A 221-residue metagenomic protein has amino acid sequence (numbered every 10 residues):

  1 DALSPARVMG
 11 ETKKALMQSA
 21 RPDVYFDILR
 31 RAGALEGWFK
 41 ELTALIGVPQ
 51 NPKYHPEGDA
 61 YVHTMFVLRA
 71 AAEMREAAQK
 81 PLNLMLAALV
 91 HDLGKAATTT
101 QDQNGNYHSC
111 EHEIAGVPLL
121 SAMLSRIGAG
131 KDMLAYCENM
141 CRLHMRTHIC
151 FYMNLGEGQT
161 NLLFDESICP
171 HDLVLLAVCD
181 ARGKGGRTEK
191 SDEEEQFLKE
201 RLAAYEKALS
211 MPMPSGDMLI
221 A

Functional and structural regions predicted by a protein language model:
D1-P5, K53, E111-A115, R142-H148 (+1 more regions): Short, mixed-charge aromatic SLiMs
D1-P81, M85, L93-E111, A115-A129 (+2 more regions): Glycine- and charge-enriched loop/helix tracts that form the active or gating conduit in phosphate/cation-handling
A2-S4, A20-V24, G37, Q79 (+5 more regions): Residue-level signal for secondary-structure boundary elements
E11, A15, I28, A70 (+5 more regions): Residues that form generic nucleotide/phosphate-binding pockets
R31-A32, T43-V48, L89-V90, Y136-H144 (+3 more regions): A glycine-rich phosphate-binding loop feature that marks nucleotide/adenosyl-phosphate handling sites
V48-D59, A129-E189: Histidine/acidic-rich helix-loop-helix segments that form or flank divalent-metal centers in metalloenzyme catalytic
A87-H91, I114, P118, A122 (+5 more regions): Feature representing long, continuous alpha-helical segments
S121-R126, G183-A221: Charged substrate- and nucleic-acid-binding regions of tRNA-handling and nucleotidyl-transfer enzymes, centered on
